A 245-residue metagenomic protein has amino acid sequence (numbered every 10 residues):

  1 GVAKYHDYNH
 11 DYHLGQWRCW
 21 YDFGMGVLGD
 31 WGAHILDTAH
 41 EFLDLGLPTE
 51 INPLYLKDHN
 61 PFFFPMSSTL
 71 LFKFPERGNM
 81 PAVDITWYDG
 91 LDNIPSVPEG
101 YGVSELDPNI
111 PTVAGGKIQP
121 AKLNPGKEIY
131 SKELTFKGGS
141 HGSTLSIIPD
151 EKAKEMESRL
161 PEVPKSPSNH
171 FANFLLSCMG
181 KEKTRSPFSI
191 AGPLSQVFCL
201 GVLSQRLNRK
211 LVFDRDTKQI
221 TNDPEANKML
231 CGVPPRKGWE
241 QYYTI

Functional and structural regions predicted by a protein language model:
G1-S189, S195-I245: Contiguous beta-strand/loop segments that form the cofactor/metal-binding neighborhood of enzyme cores
